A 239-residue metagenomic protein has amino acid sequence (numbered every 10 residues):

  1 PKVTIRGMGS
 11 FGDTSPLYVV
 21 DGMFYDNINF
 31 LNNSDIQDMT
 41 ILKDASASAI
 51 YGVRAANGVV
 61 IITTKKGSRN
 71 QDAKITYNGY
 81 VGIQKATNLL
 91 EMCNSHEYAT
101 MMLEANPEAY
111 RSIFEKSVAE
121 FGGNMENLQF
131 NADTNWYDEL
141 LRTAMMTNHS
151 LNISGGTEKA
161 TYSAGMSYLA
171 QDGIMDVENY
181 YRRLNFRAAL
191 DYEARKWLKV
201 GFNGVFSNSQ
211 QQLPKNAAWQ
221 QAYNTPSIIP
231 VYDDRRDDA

Functional and structural regions predicted by a protein language model:
P1, S10-G12, P16, G58 (+2 more regions): Residues embedded in well-ordered regular secondary structure
G7-S10, I28-L31, Y51-G52, I153: Replace "in large, NTP-powered and nucleic-acid-processing enzymes" with "in large, NTP-powered factors and other
S10-F11, M23-D26, T63: Extracellular glycan-interaction patches encoded by glycine-rich segments
V20, L42-A45, R54-G58, M145 (+1 more regions): Short, glycine/acidic-rich beta->alpha junctions
D21-A49: Short acidic/polar hinge/loop motifs at secondary-structure boundaries that mediate gating or recognition
D35-Q37, A55-Q84, K159-D172, V177-D237: Transmembrane beta-barrel strand/turn architecture of Gram-negative outer membrane proteins
